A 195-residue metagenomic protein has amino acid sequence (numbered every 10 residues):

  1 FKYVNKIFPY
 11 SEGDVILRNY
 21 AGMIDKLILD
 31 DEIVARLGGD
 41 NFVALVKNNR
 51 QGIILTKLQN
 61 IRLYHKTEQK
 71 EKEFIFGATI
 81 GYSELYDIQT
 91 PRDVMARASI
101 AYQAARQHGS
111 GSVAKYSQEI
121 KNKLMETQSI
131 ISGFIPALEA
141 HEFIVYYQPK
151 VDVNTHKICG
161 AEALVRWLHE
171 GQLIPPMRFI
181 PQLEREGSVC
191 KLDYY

Functional and structural regions predicted by a protein language model:
F1-L29, A35-G39, V43-A44, Q51-L55 (+4 more regions): Conserved long alpha-helical elements within nucleotide-processing catalytic cores of c-di-GMP signaling and class III
K6, L45-N49, K66, L85-Y86 (+2 more regions): Residue-level recognition of strand-loop junctions within catalytic nucleotide-signaling folds
I7-S11, Q107, W167-L173: PAS/PAS-like sensory domain cap-loop motif
K26-D31, K57-E73, A104: Short catalytic/binding micro-motifs of nucleotide second-messenger systems
V34, Y64, K72, T79-H108 (+4 more regions): Cyclic nucleotide signaling catalytic output domains
F42, A78-Y82, A163-V165: A structural signal for short, well-ordered beta-strand segments
R50-T56, T90-D93: Short, conserved charged micro-motifs
E119-N122, S129-Y195: Bacterial c-di-GMP phosphodiesterase EAL domain
